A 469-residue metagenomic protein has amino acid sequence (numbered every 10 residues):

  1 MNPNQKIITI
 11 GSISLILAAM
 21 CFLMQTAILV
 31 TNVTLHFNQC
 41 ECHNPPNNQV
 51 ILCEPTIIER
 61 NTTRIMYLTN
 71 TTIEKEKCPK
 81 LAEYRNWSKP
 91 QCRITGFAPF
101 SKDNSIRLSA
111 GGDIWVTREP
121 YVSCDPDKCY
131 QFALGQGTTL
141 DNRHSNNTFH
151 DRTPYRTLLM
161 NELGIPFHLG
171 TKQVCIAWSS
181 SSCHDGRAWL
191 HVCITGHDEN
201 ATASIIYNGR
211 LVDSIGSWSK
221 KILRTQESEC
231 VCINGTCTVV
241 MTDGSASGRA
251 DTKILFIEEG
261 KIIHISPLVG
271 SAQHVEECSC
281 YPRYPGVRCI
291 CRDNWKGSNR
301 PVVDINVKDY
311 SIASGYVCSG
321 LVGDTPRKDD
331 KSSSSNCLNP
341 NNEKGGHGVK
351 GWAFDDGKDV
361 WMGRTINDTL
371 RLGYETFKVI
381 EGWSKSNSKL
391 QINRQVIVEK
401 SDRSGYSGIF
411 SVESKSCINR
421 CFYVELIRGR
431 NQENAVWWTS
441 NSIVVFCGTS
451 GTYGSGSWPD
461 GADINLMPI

Functional and structural regions predicted by a protein language model:
N32, N61, N70, N86 (+4 more regions): N-linked glycosylation sites
I51, V287-C291: Extracellular cysteine-rich, disulfide-stabilized repeat modules
M66, G112, V116, Y130-F132 (+4 more regions): Short hydrophobic/aromatic patches on beta-strands that form ligand-binding or substrate-lining surfaces
Y84-W115, P326-I366: Low-complexity, glycine/proline/serine-rich flexible segments
L134-Q136, L140-L169, I176, D402-E413: Glycan-recognition/cleft segments
W189-G196, N434, V444, N465-I469: Short tryptophan-centered beta-strand motifs in secreted/extracellular beta-sheet-rich domains of glycan-recognition
M241-A246: Short beta-strand-plus-loop segments that form exposed binding edges in beta-rich domains
